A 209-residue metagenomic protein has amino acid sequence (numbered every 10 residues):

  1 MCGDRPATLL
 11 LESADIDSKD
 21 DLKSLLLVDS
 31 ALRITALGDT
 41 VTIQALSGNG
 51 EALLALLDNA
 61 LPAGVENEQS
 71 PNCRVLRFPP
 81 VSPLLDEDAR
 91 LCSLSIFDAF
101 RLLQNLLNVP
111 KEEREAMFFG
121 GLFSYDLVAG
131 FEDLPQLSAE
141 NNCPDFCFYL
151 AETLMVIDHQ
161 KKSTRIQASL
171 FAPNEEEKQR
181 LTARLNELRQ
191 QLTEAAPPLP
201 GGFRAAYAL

Functional and structural regions predicted by a protein language model:
M1-T8, E12-D88, L122-L209: Extended accessory regions or peripheral subdomains of proteins
G64-E66, R77, D88-M117, L127 (+1 more regions): Basic, glycine/lysine-rich polyanion-binding surfaces/domains
